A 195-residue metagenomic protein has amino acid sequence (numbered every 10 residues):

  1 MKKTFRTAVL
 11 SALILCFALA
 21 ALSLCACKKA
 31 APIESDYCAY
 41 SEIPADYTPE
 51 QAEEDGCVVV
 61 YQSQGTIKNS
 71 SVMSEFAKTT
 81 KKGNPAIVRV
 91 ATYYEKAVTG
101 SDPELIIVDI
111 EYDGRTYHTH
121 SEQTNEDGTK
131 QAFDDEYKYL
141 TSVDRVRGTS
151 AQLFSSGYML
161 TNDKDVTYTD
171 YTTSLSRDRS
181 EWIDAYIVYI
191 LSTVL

Functional and structural regions predicted by a protein language model:
M1-K2, C27-K28: Generic cytosolic/nucleocytoplasmic N-terminal low-complexity/intrinsically disordered segments
K2-I14: Bacterial N-terminal signal peptides that target proteins for export
L13-A21: Hydrophobic core
L22-A26: C-terminal motif of bacterial Sec signal peptides marking the signal peptidase cleavage site
K28-L195: Mature, Sec-exported extracytoplasmic domains of Gram-positive
